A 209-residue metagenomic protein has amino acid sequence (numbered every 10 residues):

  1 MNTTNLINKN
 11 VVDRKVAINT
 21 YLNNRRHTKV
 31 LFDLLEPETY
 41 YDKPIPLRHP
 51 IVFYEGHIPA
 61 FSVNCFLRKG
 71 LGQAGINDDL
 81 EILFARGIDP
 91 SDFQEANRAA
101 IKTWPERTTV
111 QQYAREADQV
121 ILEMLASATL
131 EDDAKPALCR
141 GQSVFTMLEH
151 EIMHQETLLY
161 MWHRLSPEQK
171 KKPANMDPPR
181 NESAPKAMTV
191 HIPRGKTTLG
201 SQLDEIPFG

Functional and structural regions predicted by a protein language model:
N2-Y40: N-terminal regions that are enriched for targeting/export leaders and immediately downstream pro/stem segments
V16, K29-L35, P50-I51, H57-P59 (+3 more regions): Extended beta-strand/loop cores of jelly-roll/beta-sandwich
Y41-R48, C139: Structural motif
